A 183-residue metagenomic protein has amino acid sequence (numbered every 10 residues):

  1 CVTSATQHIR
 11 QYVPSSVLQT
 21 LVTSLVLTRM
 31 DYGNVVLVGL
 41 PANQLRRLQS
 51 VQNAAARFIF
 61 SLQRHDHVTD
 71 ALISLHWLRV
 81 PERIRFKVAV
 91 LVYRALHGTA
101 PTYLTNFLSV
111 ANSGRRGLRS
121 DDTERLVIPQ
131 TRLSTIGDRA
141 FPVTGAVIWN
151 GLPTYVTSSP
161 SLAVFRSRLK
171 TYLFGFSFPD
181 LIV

Functional and structural regions predicted by a protein language model:
C1-V183: Hydrophobic/basic alpha-helical segments
